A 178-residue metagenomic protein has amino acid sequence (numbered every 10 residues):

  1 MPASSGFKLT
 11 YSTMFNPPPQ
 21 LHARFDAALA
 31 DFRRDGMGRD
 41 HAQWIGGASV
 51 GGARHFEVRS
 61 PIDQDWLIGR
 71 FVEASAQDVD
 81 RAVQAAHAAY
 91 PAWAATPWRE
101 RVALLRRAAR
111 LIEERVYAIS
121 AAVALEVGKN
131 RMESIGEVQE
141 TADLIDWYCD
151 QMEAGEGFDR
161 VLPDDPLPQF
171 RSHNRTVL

Functional and structural regions predicted by a protein language model:
M1, W44, I145, R171 (+1 more regions): Generic low-polarity alpha-helical segments
M1-I68: Hydrophobic face of amphipathic alpha-helices that form TPR/SEL1-like repeat modules and related alpha-solenoid
Q43, N130, D165-P168: Secondary-structure junction/capping motif
R59, D63-E156: Glycine-rich loop-to-alpha-helix module at the N-terminal edge of alpha/beta enzyme cores
F158-L178: Conserved small-residue-rich beta-alpha loop and adjacent elements that most often cradle the phosphate/pyrophosphate
